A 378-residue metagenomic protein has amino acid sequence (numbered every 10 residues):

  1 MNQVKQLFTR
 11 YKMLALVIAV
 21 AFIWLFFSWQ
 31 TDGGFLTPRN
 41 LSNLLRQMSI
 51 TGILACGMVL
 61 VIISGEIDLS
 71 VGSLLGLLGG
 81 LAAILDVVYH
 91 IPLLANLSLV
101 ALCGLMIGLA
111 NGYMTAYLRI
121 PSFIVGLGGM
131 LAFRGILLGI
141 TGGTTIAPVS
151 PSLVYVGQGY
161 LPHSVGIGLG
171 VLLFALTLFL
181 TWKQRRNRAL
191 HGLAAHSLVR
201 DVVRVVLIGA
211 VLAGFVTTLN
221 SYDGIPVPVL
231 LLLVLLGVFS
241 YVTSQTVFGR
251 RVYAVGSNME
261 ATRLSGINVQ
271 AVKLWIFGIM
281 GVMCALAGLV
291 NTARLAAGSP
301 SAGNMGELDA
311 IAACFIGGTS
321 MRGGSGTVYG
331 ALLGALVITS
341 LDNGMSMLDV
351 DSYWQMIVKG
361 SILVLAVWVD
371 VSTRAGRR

Functional and structural regions predicted by a protein language model:
M1-I23, T144-T145, A175-V205, G214 (+2 more regions): Cytosolic-side transmembrane-helix boundaries in multi-pass membrane proteins
Y11-K12, S122, P151, H163-L172 (+4 more regions): Loop-to-transmembrane alpha-helix initiation sites
I23-Y89, L93, N111-F123, L138 (+4 more regions): Single transmembrane alpha-helix segments in multi-pass membrane proteins
D32-N43, G142, V216-V229, S240-S244 (+3 more regions): Inter-helical junctions in multi-pass inner-membrane proteins, predominant in energy-converting antiporter-like
E66, F277-V290, R294-K359: Transmembrane alpha-helical segments in multi-pass inner-membrane proteins
H90-M130, L333-G334: Alpha-helical transmembrane segments within multi-pass membrane transporters and channels
I91-P92, N96, M106, N111 (+3 more regions): Helix-loop-helix "hairpin" substructures at the membrane interface of multi-pass membrane proteins
F133-T243, S299-P300: Transmembrane helix-bundle core of multi-pass membrane transporters and related energy-transducing complexes
